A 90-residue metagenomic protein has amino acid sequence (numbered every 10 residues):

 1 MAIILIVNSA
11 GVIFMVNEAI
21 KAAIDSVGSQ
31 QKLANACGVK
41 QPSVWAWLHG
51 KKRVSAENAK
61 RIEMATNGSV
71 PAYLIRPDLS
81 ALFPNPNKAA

Functional and structural regions predicted by a protein language model:
M1-A22, V27, Q31, N35 (+4 more regions): Short, charged recognition helix plus adjacent turn of helix-turn-helix-like nucleic-acid-binding domains
G38-R53: Recognition helix of helix-turn-helix/homeodomain-like DNA-binding domains that insert into the DNA major groove
